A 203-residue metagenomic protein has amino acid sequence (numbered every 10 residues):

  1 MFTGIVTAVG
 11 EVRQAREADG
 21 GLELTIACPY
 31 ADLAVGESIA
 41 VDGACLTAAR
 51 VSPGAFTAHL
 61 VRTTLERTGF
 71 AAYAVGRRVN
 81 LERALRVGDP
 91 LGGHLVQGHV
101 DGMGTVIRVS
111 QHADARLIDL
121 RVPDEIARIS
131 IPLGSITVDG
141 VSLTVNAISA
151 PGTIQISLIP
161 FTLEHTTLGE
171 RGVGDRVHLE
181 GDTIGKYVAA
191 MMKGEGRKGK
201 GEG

Functional and structural regions predicted by a protein language model:
M1-G203: Conserved loop->alpha-helix
